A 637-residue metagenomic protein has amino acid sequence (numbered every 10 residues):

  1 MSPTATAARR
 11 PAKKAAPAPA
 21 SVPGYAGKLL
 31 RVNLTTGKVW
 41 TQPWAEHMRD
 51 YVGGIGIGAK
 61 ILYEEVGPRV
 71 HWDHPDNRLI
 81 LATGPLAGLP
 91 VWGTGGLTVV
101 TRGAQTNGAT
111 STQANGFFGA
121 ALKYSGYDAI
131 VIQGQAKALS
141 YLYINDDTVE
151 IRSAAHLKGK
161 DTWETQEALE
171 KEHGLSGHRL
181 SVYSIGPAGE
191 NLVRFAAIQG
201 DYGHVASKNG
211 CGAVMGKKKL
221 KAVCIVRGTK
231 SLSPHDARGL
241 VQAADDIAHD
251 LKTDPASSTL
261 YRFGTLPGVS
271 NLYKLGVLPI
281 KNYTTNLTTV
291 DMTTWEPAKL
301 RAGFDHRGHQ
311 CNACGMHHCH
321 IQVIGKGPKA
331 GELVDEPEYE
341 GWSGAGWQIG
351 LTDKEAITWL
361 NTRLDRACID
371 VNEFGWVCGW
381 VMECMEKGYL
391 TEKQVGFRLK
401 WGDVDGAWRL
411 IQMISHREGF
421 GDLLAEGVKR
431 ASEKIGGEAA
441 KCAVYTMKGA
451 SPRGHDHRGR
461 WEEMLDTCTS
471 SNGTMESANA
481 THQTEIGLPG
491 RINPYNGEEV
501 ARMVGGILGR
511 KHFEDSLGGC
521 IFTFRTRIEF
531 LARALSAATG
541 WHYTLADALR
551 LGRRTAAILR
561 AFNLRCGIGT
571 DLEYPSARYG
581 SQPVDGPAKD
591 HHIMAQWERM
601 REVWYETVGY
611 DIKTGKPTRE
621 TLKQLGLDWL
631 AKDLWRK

Functional and structural regions predicted by a protein language model:
S2-K208, G212-S258, R262-T289, F562: Protein-protein interaction/assembly regions in multi-subunit complexes
T6, E170-H173, H178-N209, M215-K637: Extended C-terminal regions of large enzymes
